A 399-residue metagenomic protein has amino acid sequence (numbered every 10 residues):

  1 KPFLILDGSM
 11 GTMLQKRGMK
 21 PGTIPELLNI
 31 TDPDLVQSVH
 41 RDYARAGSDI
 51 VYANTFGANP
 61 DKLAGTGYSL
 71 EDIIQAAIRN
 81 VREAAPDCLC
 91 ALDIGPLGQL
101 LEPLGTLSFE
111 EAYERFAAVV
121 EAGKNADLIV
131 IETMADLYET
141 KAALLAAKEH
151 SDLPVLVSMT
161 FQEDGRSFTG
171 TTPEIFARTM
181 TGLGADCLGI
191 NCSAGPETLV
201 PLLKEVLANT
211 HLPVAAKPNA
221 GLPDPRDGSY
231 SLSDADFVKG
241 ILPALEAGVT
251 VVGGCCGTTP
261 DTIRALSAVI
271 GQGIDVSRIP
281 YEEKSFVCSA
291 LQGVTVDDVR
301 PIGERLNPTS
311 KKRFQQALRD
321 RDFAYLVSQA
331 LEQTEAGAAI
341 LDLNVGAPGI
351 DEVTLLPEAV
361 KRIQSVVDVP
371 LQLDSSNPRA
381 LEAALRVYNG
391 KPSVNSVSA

Functional and structural regions predicted by a protein language model:
K1-A399: Domain-level signal for soluble alpha/beta catalytic cores
